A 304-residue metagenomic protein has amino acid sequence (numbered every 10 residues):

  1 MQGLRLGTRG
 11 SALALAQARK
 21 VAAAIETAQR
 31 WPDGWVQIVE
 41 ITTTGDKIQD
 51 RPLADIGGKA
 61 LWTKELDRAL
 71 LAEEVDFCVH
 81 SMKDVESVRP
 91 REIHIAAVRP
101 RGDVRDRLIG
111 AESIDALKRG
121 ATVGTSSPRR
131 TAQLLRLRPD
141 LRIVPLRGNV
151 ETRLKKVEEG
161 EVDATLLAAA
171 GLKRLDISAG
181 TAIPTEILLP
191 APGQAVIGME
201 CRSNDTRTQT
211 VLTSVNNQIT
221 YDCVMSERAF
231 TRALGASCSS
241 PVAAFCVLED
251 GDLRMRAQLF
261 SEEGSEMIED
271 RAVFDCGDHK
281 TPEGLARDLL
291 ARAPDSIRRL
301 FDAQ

Functional and structural regions predicted by a protein language model:
M1-T42, I48, D55, R136-Q304: Small-molecule-sensing regulatory modules
D50-F77: Short, structured active-site "lid" loops
L61, E74-S81, D163-A168: Paired acidic/hydrophobic, glycine-rich loop segments that form the ligand-binding mouth/hinge of periplasmic-binding
E73, S81-K83, C201-R207: Ordered, amphipathic secondary-structure segments that act as subunit-interaction surfaces in large macromolecular
M82-V85, R91-D140: A conserved helix-loop-strand patch within extracytoplasmic ligand-binding domains of the periplasmic binding
E86-S87, R174: Short glycine-rich, flexible loops that bind phosphorylated cofactors or substrates
